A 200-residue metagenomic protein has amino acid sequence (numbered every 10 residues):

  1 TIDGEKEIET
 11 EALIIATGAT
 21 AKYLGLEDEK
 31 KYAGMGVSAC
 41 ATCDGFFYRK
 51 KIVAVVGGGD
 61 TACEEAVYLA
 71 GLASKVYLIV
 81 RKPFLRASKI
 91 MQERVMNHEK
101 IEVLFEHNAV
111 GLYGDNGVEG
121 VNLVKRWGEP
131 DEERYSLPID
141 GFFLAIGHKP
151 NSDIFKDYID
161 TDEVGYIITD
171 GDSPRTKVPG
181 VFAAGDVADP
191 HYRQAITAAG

Functional and structural regions predicted by a protein language model:
T1, E7-I8, I15, G71-G171: A Rossmann-like FAD-binding core segment of flavoenzymes
A12, M35, K50-I52: Nucleotide donor/acceptor-binding cores
T20, G25, K30-F47, A145-R193: FAD-site-proximal beta/loop scaffold in flavoenzymes
R49-K51, E106, V178: Phosphate-coordination loops involved in phosphoryl transfer and adenosine-cofactor binding
G57-G59: Glycine-rich Rossmann-fold phosphate-binding loop(s) that bind the pyrophosphate of adenine dinucleotide cofactors
A62-C63: N-terminal Rossmann-fold NAD(P) dinucleotide-binding loop
A66-V67: Generic hydrophobic/aromatic pocket-lining and core-packing "Φ" positions
I196-G200: An active-site-proximal "capping" alpha-helix that borders the catalytic cofactor pocket
